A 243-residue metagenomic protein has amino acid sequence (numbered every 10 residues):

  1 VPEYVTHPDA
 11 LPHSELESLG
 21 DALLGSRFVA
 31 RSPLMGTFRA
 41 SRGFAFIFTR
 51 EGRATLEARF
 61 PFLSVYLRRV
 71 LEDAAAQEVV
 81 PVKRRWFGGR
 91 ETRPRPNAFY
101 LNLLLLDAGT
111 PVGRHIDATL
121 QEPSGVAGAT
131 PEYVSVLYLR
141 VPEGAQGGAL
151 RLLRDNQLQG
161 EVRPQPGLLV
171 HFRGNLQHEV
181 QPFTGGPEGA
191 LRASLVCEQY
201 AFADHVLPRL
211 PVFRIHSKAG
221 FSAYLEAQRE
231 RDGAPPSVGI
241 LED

Functional and structural regions predicted by a protein language model:
V1-R95, Y100, P111, V212-F213: Non-heme Fe(II)/2-oxoglutarate
H7, D73, S135, L195-C197 (+1 more regions): Generic low-polarity alpha-helical segments
G52-A54, A74, P123, P208 (+1 more regions): Amphipathic alpha-helical interaction segments
E91-P182, P187-F213: Catalytic core of non-heme Fe(II) oxygenases with the double-stranded beta-helix
Q157-G160, R214-D243: Short, cationic low-complexity segments
